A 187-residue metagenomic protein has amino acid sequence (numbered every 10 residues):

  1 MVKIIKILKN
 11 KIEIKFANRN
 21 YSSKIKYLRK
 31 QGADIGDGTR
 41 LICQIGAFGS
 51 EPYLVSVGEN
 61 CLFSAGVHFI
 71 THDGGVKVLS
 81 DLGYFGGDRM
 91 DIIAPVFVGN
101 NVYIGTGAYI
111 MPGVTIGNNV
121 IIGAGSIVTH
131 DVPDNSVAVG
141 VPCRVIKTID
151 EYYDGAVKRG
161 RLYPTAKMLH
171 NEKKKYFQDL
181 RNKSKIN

Functional and structural regions predicted by a protein language model:
M1-G32, G38, G75-V76, C143-N187: Terminal amphipathic alpha-helical/low-complexity segments used for targeting or macromolecular assembly
D37, N100, N118-N119, D134: Short acidic capping loops at alpha-helix termini that bridge into adjacent secondary structure
R40-T115, V141-P142, T148-D150: Flexible, glycine/small-residue-enriched loop-and-beta-strand segment within the central core of proteins
L62, A124-I127, V137: Hydrophobic alpha-helical segments of small multi-pass membrane proteins
H72, D131, G155: Residues that scaffold the ATP/ADP-binding catalytic core of kinase and kinase-like folds
Y103, I121, V137-A138: Short-chain dehydrogenase/reductase
T106-I121, S126-H130: Beta-rich strand-turn-strand
V132-D134, V141-P142: Acidic, glycine-centered active-site loop in nucleotide-sugar glycosyltransferases
